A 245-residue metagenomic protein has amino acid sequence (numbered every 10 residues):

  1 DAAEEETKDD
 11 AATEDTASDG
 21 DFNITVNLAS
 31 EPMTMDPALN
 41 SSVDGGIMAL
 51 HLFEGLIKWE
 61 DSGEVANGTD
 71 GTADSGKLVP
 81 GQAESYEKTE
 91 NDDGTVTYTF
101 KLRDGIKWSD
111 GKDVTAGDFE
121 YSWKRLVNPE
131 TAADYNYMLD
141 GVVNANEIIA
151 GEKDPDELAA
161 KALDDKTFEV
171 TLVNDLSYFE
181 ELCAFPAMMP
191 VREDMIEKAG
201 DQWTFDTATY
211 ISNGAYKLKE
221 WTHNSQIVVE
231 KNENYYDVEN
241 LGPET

Functional and structural regions predicted by a protein language model:
D1-N23, P37, K77, E90 (+1 more regions): Short, low-complexity disordered leader/linker segments with a strong preference for bacterial N-terminal type II
G20-E31, V96-F100, F119-S122, F168-E169 (+3 more regions): Short, well-ordered beta-strand elements
N27-N91, I211: N-terminal lobe/hinge region of extracytoplasmic solute-binding protein
M33, L50, E54, E84 (+6 more regions): Solvent-exposed, polar/charged alpha-helical surfaces in well-ordered, non-transmembrane soluble domains, broadly
L39, I57-E60, E87-E90, L102 (+2 more regions): Sec/Tat-exported extracytoplasmic proteins
D61-S62, T72-A73, P155-E157, L172-G242: Gly/Pro-rich hinge or "lid" segments in bacterial periplasmic/extracellular proteins
T99-K101, D118-E120, R125, T131-D194 (+1 more regions): Surface-exposed binding/hinge segments that line and control ligand-binding clefts or catalytic entry sites
R103-A132, K217-T245: Extracytoplasmic/periplasmic ligand-capture domains
